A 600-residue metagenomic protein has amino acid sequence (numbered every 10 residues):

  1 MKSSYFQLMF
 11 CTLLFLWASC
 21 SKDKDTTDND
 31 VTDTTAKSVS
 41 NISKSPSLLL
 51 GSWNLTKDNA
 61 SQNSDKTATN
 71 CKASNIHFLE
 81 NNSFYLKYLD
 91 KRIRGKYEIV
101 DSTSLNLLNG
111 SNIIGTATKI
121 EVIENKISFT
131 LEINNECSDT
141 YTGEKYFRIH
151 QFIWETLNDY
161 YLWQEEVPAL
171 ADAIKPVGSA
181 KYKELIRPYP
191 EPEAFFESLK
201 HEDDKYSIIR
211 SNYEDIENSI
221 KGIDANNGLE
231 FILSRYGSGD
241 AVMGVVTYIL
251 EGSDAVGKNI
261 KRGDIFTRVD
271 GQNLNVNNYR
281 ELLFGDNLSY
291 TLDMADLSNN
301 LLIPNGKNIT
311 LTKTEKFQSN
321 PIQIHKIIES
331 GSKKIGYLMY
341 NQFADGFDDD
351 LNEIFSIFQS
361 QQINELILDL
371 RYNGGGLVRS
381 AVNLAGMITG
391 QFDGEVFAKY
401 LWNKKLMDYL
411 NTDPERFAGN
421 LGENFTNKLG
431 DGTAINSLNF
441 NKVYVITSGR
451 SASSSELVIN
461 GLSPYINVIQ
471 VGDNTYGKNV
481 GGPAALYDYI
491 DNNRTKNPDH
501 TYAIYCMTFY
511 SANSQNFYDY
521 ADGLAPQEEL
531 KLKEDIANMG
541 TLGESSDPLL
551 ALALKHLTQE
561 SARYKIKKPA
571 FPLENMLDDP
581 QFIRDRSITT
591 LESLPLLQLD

Functional and structural regions predicted by a protein language model:
S4-C11: Sec-dependent signal peptide recognition, specifically the positively charged N-region followed immediately by
L8, L16-L48, S52, T56 (+1 more regions): Bacterial Sec-dependent N-terminal signal peptides
T26, I42, R94-S102, T130-Y146 (+1 more regions): Edge beta-strand at a domain terminus
L49-S52, G95, D286-L288: A glycine-anchored, Pro-Gly-centered beta-turn/N-cap motif
D65-L105, I113: N-terminal glycine/threonine-rich, aromatic-flanked beta-hairpin/loop signature
L107-G143: Extracytoplasmic electrostatic interaction patches
E144-E365, G374, S380, M387-G390 (+1 more regions): Flexible, low-complexity junctional segments that flank or bridge functional domains
Y337-L338, Q342-E353, I357-E365, G374-D600: C-terminal "post-core" interaction segments
